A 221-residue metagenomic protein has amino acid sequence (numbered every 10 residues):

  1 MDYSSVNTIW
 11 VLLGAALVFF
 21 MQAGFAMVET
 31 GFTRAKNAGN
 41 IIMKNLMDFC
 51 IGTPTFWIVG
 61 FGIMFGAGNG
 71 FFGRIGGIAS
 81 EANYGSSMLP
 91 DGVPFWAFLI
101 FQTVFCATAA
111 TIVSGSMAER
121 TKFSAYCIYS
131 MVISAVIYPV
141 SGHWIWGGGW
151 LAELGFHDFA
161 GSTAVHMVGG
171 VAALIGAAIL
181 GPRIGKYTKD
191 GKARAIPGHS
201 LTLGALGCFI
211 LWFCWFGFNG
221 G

Functional and structural regions predicted by a protein language model:
M1-G221: Hydrophobic alpha-helical transmembrane bundles of multi-pass membrane proteins
